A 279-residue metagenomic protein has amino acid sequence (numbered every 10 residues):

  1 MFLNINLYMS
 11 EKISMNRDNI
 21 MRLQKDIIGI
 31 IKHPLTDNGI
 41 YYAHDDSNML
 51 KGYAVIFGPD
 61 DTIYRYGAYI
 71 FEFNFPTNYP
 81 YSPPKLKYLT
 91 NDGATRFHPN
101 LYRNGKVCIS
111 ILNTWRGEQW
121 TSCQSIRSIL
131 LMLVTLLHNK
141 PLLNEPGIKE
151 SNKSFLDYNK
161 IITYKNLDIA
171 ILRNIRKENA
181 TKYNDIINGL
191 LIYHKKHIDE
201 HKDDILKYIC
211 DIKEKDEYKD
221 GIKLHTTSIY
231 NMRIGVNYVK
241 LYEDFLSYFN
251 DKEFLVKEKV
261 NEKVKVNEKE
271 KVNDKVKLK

Functional and structural regions predicted by a protein language model:
F2-N113, G117-Q124: Strand-helix-loop interaction patch of compact alpha/beta domains
F2-N6, I20, V134, Y238 (+1 more regions): Generic N-terminal initiation segments characterized by hydrophobic and/or small/turn-forming residues
L7-K12, L143-K279: Charge-rich (especially acidic), low-complexity segments
I126-L137: Short amphipathic C-terminal alpha-helix that caps PH/PH-like domains
